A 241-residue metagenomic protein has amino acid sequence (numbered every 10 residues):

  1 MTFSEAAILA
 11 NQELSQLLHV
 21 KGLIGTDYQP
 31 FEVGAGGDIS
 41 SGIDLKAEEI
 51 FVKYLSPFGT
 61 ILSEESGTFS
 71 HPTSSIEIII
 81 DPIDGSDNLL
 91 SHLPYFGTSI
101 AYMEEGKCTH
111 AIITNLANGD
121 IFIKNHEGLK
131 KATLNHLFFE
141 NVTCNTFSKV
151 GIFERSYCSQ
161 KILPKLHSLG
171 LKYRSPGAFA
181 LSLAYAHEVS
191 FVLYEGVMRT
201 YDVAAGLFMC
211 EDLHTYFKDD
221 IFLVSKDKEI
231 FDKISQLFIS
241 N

Functional and structural regions predicted by a protein language model:
M1-I80: N-terminal subdomain of lithium-sensitive/metallo-dependent phosphomonoesterases centered on the IMPase/IPPase/PAP
L23-F31, F58-I61, K130-A132, L169-P176 (+2 more regions): Short secondary-structure junctions
D44, G85-S86, A186, C210: Buried hydrophobic positions in well-ordered alpha/beta secondary-structure cores of metabolic enzymes
F69-T73, S91-H92, E104-G106, N115 (+4 more regions): Solvent-exposed alpha-helices and their adjacent loops that cap or buttress functional pockets in soluble metabolic
P72-H126: DPxDG-like acidic metal-binding loop motif
A117-G119, N125-H136, N141: A conserved active-site-flanking secondary-structure segment within enzyme catalytic domains
E140-N241: An extended, acidic
